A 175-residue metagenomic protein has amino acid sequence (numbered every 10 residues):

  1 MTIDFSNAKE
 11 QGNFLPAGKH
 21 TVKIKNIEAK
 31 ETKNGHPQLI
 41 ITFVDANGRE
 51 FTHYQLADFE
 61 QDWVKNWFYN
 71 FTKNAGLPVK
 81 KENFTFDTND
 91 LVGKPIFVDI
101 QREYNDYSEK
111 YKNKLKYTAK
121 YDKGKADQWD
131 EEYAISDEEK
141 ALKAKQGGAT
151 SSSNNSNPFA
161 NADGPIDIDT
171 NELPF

Functional and structural regions predicted by a protein language model:
M1-F175: Short beta-rich binding modules
